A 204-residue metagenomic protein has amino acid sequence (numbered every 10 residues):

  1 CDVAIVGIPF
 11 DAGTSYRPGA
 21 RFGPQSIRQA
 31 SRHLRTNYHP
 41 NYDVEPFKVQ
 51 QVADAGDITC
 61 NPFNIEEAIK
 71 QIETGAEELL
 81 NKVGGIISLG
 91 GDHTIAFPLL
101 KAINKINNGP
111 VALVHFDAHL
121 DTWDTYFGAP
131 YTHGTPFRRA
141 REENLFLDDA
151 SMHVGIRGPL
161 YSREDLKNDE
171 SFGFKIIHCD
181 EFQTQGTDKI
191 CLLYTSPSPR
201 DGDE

Functional and structural regions predicted by a protein language model:
C1-V111, H153, Q183-L193: Metal-dependent C-N hydrolase catalytic cores
D43-V49, N144, L166-G173: Short, conserved catalytic or adaptor-binding loops enriched in Gly and charged residues
F97-P98, L120-T122, G128-E143, L160-Y161: Active-site glycine-rich loop that binds ribose-phosphate moieties when present
N108-D121: Conserved catalytic palm subdomain of right-hand nucleotidyl-transferase polymerases, strongest for RNA-directed enzymes
H115-A118, H153-G158, H178-D180: Short, structured patches in soluble enzyme cores that scaffold and shape functional sites
R157-Y161, D165-N168: Glycine-rich phosphate/diphosphate-binding loop of Rossmann-like nucleotide-binding domains
K167-L193: Binuclear metal-dependent hydrolase catalytic cores centered on His/Asp/Glu-rich metal-binding motifs
Y194-D201: Conserved small/polar residues in nucleotide/adenosyl-binding loops
